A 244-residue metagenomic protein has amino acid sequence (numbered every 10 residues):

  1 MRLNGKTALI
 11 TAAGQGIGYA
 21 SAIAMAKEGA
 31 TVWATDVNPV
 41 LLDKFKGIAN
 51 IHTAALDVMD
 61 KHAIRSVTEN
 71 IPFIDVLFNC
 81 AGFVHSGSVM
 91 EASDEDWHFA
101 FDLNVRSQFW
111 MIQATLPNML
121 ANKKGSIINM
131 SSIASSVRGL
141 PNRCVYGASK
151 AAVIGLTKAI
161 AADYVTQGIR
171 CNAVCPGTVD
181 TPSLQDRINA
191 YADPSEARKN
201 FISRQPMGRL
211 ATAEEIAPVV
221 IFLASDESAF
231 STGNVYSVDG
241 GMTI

Functional and structural regions predicted by a protein language model:
G14-Q15: Conserved glycine-rich cofactor-binding loop
S88-V89, D96-F101, F201: Substrate-binding pocket helix/loop in short-chain dehydrogenase/reductase
F109, R209-V238, T243: C-terminal substrate-recognition "lid" of short-chain dehydrogenase/reductases
I112, S149, T157: Active-site helix of classical SDR
P117, A162-T166, A229: Alpha-helical segment proximal to the catalytic Tyr-Lys
S132: Residue(s) in the substrate-gating loop at a strand-loop-helix junction that position the organic substrate next
P176-D186: Short, flexible catalytic-loop segment of classical short-chain dehydrogenase/reductase
